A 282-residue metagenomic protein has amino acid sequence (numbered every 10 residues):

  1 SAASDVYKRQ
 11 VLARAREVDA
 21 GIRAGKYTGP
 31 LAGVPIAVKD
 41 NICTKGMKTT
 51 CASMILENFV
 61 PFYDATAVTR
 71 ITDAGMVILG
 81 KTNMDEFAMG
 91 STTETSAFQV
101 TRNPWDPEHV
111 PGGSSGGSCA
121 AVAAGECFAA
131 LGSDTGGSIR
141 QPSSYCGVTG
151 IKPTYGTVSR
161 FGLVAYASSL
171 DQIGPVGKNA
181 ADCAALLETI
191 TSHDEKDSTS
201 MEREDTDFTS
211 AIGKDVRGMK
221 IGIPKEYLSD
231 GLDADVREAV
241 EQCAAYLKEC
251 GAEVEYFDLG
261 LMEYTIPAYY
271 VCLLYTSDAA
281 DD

Functional and structural regions predicted by a protein language model:
A2-Y7, D278-D282: Short, small-residue-biased leader/transition segments that mark boundaries at the very start of proteins
S4, T28-L31, E195-M201, K248-G260: Flexible, glycine/charged-enriched surface loops at secondary-structure junctions
V11, G33, K39, I71 (+2 more regions): Conserved hydrophobic/aromatic pocket- or pore-lining residues that grip, position, or stack substrates in active sites
V11-R16, G75-M76: Long amphipathic alpha-helix in the N-terminal Rossmann-like dinucleotide-binding domain of NAD(P)-dependent
V18-V34, I212-G222: Immediate post-signal peptide segment of exported/extracytoplasmic ligand-binding proteins
P30-A67, S91: Enzymes and membrane/adaptor proteins characterized by extended Gly/Ser/Thr/Asp/Glu-rich, aromatic-dotted
Y63-A65, T69-H193: Short glycine/serine-rich loop segments
T149-A239, C243: A short helix-breaking turn/cap at a secondary-structure junction
